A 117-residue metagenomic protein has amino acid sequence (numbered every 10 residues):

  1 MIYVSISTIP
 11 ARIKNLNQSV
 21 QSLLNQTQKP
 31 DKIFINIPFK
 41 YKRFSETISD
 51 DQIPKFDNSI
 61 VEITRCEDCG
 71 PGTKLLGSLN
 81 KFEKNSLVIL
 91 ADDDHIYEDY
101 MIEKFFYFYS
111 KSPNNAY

Functional and structural regions predicted by a protein language model:
M1-N25, F34: N-proximal low-complexity "stem/linker" segments adjacent to membrane-targeting elements
I2, S59-V61, N114-N115: Short, conserved active-site loop motifs that form the nucleotide-linked donor/cofactor pocket
Q18-S22, G77, E103-F105: A short acidic, amphipathic alpha-helical/loop segment
S19-D31, F39-K40, K55: Short, acidic, metal-binding catalytic loop of nucleotide-sugar glycosyltransferases
N36-S86: Active-site-proximal specificity loops/subdomain of glycosyltransferases
L79-F82, H95, M101: Eukaryote-skewed repeat-based solenoidal scaffolds used as protein-protein interaction platforms, primarily
N85-I96: Short beta-strand-to-loop acidic/aromatic patch adjacent to the donor-nucleotide binding site
Y100-Y117: Conserved donor-nucleotide/metal-binding helix-loop-beta segment in metal-dependent transferases, i.e., the alpha-helix
